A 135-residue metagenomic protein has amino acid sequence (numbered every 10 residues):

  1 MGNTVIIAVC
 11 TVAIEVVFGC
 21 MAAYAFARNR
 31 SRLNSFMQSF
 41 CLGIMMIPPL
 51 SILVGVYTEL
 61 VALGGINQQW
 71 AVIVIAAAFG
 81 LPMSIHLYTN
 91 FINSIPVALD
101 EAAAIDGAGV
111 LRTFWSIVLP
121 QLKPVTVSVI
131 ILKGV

Functional and structural regions predicted by a protein language model:
M1-V135: A structural signal for multi-pass alpha-helical bundles of membrane permease subunits that mediate small-molecule
